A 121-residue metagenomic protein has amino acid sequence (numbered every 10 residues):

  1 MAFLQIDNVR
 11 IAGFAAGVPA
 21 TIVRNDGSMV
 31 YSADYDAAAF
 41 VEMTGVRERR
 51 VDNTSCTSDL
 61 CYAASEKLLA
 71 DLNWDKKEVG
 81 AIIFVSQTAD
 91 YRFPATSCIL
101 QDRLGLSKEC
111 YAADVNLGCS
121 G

Functional and structural regions predicted by a protein language model:
M1-I83, D102-G105: Conserved "HGTGT" condensation-loop signature of ketosynthase/thiolase-family condensing enzymes that catalyze
V18-A20, Y91, G121: Flexible, glycine-rich phosphate/dinucleotide-binding loops and adjacent beta-alpha linkers at cofactor/substrate
T54, A112-G121: Active-site nucleophile and cofactor-binding loops and adjacent substrate-binding regions of central metabolic enzymes
C61, T96, G121: Catalytic-loop motifs flanking and including active-site residues across diverse enzymes
G80-Q87, D114: Short glycine-rich or small-residue beta-strand-to-loop segments that form or flank ligand, phosphate, metal/Fe-S
T88, R92-Q101: Short Gly/Thr/Asp-enriched flexible loops that form oxyanion-binding sites at enzyme active sites
